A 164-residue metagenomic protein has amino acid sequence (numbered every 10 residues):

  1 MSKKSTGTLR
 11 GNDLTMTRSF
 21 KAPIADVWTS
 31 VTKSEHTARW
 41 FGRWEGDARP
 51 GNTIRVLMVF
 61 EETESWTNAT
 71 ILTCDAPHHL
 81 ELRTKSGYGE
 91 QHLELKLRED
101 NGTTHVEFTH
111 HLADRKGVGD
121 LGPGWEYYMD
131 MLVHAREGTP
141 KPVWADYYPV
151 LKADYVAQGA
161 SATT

Functional and structural regions predicted by a protein language model:
M1-W44: Hydrophobic ligand-binding cavity/cleft-lining segments
G7, G46, I71, L95-L97: A structural signal for short hydrophobic beta-strand segments in well-ordered beta-sheet cores
G11, E62-E64, Y88-E90: Glycine-centered tight beta-turn/hairpin loop motif at sheet-sheet or coil-to-beta transitions
T15-T17, W66-N68, H92-E94, G122: Well-ordered beta-strand positions in beta-sheet-rich domains
S19, E35-K85, T163-T164: Glycine-rich portal/gate segments that line the openings of hydrophobic small-molecule binding cavities
I24, L72-P77, L97-H105: A short, structured loop/turn motif at beta-sheet edges
R83-R136: Beta-strand/loop substructures that line and gate deep hydrophobic ligand-binding cavities in soluble
H134-T164: Short, highly charged C-terminal tails/helix-capping segments
